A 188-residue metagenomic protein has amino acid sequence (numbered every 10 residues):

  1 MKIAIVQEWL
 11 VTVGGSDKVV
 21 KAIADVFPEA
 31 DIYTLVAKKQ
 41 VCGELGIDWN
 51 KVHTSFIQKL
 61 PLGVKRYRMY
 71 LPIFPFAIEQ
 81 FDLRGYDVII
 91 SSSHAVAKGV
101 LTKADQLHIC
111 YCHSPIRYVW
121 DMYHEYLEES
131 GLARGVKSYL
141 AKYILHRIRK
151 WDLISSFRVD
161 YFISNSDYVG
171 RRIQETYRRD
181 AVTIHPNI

Functional and structural regions predicted by a protein language model:
M1-V13, L35-V36: Nucleotide-activated donor-dependent transferases that construct or modify glycoconjugates
S16-V26: Short amphipathic alpha-helix
V26-K98: Active-site donor-binding segments of glycosyltransferases and PAPS-dependent sulfotransferases
A77-V88, V96-I109, H113, Y161 (+1 more regions): Glycosyltransferases and closely related glycan-assembly transferases that use nucleotide-activated donors
V88-S91, T102-A133, V182: Active-site proximal beta-strand in glycosyltransferases
S91, I163-S164: Short beta-strand scaffold positions
G131-F162, G170: Membrane-proximal helix-turn-helix segments that form the acceptor-binding/catalytic region of lipid-linked
Y168, N187: Carbohydrate-associated surface elements
